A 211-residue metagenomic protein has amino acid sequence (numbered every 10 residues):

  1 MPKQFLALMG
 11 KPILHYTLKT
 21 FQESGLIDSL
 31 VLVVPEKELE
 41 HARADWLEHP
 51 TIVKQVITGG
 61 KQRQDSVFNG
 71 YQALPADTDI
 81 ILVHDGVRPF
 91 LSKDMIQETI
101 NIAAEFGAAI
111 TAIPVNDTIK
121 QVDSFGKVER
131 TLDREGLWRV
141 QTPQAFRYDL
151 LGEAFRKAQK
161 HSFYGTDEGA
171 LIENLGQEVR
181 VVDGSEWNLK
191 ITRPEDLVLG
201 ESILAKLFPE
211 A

Functional and structural regions predicted by a protein language model:
M1-L39: N-terminal glycine-rich phosphate-binding loop and ensuing alpha1 helix
A7, F90, T131, A145 (+1 more regions): Short aromatic/basic micro-patch
S24-L26, L47-I52, A76: Short helix-capping segments at alpha-helix termini
D28-L30, A108, E178: Residues at the starts of beta-strands that form the adenosine-phosphate
E40-D45: Acidic helix N-cap motif at the loop->helix transition within catalytic regions of sugar-transfer enzymes
V53, Q62-S124, Q141: Conserved beta-loop-beta/alpha segment of the NTase-like Rossmann-fold superfamily that binds/positions NTPs
Q121-F146: Short, flexible, basic/aromatic active-site loop/helix in glycosyltransferases
W138-A211: Conserved alpha/beta core of the MobA/IspD/sugar-nucleotide pyrophosphorylase nucleotidyltransferase superfamily
